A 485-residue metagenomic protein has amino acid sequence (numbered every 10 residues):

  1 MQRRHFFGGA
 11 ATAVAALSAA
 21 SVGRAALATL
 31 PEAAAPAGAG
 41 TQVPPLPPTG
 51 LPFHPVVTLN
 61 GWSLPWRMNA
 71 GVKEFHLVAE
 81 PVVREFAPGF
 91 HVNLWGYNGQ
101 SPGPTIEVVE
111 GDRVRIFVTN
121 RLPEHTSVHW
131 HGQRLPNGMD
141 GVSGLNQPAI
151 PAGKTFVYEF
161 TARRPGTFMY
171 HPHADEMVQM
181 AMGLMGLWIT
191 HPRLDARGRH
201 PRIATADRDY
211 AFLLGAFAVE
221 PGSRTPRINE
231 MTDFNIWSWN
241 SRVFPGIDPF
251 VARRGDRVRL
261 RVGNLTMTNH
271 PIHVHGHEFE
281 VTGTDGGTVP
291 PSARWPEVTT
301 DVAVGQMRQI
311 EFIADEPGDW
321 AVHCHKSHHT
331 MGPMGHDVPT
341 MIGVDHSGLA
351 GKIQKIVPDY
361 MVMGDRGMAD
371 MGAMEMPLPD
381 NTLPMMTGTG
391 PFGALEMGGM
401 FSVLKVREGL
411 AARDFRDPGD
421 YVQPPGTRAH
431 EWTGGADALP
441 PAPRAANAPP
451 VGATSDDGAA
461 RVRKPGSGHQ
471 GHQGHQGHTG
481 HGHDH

Functional and structural regions predicted by a protein language model:
Q2-H485: Copper-binding active sites and cupredoxin-like electron-transfer domains, recognizing His/Cys-rich ligand loops
